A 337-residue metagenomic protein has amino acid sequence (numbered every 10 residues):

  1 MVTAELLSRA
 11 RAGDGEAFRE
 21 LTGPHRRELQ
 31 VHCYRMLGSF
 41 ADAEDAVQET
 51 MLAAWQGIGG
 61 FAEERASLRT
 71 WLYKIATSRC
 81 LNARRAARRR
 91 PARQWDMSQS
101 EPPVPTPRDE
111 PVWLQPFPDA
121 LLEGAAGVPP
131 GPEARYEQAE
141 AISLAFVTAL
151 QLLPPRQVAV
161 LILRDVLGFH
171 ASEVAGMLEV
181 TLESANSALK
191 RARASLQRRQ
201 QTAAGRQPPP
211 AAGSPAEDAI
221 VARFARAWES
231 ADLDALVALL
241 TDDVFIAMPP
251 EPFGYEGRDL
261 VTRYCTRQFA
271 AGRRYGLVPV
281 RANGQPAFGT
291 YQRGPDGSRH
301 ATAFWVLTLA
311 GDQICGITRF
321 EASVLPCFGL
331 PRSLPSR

Functional and structural regions predicted by a protein language model:
L6, Q30, F40-G57, Y73: Conserved RNAP core-binding helix
S8-V31, W55: A short, charge-rich alpha-helical start-of-domain segment used by transcription regulators
R11, M36-F40, E49-L68, N82-P91 (+2 more regions): Sigma70-family region 2
L21, H25-L29, T50, L68-A76 (+4 more regions): Residue-level preference for hydrophobic side chains embedded in well-ordered alpha helices
R26, M51-W55, R65-V104, L189 (+1 more regions): Σ70-family region 2.3-2.4 aromatic/basic alpha-helix that recognizes the −10 promoter and nucleates DNA melting
V160-L161: A short pre-motif secondary-structure segment
A171-M177, L182-G276: Solvent-exposed, charged amphipathic helical/linker segments at domain boundaries
T262-R337: Low-complexity, glycine/alanine/valine/leucine- and proline-rich hydrophobic stretches
